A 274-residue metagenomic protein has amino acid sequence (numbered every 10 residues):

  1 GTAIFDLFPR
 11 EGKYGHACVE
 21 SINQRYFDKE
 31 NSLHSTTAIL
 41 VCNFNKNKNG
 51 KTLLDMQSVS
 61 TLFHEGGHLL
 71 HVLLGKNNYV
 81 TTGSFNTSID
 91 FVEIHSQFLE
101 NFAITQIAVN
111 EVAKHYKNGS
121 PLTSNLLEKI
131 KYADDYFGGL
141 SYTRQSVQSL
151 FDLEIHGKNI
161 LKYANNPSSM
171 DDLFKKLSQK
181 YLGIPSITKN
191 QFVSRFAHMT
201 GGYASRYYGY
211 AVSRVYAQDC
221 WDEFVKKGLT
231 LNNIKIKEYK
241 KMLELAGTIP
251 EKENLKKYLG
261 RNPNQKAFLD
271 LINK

Functional and structural regions predicted by a protein language model:
G1-T61, I184-K189: Active-site-adjacent "gating/activation" loops or surface patches in catalytic cores
T2, E65, L69-N77, F85-F91 (+2 more regions): C-terminal, non-catalytic "cap/extension" segments appended to globular domains
I22, Y26, T82, F196: Short clusters of hydrophobic/aromatic residues that line enzyme substrate/ligand-binding pockets
K51-V59, T81-F85, G202, R206: Alpha-helix N-cap/helix-initiation motif
